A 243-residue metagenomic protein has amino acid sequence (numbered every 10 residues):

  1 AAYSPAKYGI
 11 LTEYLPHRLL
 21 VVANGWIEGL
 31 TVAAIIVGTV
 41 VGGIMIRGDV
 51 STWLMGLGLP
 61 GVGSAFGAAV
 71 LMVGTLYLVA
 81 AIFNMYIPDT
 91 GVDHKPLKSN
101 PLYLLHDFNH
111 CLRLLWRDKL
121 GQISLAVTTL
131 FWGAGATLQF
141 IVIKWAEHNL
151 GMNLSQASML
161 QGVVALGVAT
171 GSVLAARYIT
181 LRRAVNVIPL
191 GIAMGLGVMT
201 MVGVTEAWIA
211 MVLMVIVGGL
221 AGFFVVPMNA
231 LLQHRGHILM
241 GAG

Functional and structural regions predicted by a protein language model:
A1-R47, I123, L130-Q139, V164-V168 (+2 more regions): Substrate-agnostic recognition of the 12-TM MFS/MFS-like secondary transporter fold
K7-G9, E13, V62-F66, V70-N100: Helix-loop junctions on the cytosolic side of multi-pass membrane transporters, especially the intracellular loop
I46-L71, R113-T170, I209-A210, G222-F223: A single, central transmembrane helix in multi-pass transporters
F83-N84, F131, T200-V202, V217: MFS-fold secondary transporters
D89-A126: Juxtamembrane intracellular "pre-TM" segments in multi-pass secondary transporters
R177-A193, L239-G241: Cytoplasmic membrane-interface "Motif A"-like loop-to-helix N-cap segments of 12-TM Major Facilitator Superfamily
I192-E206: C-terminal ends and interior cores of transmembrane alpha-helices in multi-pass membrane transporters/permeases
